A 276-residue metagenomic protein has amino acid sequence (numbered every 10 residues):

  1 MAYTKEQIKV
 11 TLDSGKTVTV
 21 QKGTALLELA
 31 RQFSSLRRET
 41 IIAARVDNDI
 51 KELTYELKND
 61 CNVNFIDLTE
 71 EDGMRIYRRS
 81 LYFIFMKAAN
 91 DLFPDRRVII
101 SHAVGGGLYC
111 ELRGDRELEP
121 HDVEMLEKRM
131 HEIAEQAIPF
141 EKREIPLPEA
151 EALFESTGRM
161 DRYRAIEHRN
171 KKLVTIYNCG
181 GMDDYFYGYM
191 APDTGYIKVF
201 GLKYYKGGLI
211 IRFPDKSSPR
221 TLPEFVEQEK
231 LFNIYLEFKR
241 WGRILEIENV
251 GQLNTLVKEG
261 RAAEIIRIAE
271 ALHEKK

Functional and structural regions predicted by a protein language model:
M1-Y82, M86-K87, D91-V104, K128-R129 (+1 more regions): Ubiquitin-like/PB1-type beta-grasp interaction modules and other compact soluble beta-rich domains
Y55-M74, R97-A103, G107-K275: Auxiliary tRNA-acceptor-end handling modules of aminoacyl-tRNA synthetases
